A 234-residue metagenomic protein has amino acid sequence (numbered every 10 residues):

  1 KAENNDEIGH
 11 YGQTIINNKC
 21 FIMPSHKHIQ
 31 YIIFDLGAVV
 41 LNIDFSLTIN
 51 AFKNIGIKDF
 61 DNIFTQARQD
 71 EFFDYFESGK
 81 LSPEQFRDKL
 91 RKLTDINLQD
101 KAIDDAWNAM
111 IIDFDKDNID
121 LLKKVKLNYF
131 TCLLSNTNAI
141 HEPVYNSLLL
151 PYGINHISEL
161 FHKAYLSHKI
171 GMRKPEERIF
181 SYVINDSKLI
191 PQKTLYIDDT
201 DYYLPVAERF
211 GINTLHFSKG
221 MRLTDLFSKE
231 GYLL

Functional and structural regions predicted by a protein language model:
N4-N5, G9-F34: Non-catalytic pre-domain segments flanking phosphatase-related domains
F21-H28, A139, Y145-L234: Asp-based, Mg2+/Mn2+-dependent phosphohydrolase catalytic module
H26-K116, L127, N138-V144: N-terminal helical cap/lid subdomain that shapes the substrate entry/recognition surface in HAD-like hydrolases
I33, L134, Y196-I197: Generic enzyme active-site microenvironment
D35-A38, G79, V125, L133 (+2 more regions): Generic structural signal for small/hydrophobic residues in well-ordered secondary structure, especially within
I49, I119-K123, F180, L204: Short amphipathic alpha-helical segments and helix-helix/interface helices
D117-N128, L160: Catalytic-core regions built around general acid/base machinery
F130-C132, N213: Proline-centered loop/turn at the N-terminus of a beta-strand
